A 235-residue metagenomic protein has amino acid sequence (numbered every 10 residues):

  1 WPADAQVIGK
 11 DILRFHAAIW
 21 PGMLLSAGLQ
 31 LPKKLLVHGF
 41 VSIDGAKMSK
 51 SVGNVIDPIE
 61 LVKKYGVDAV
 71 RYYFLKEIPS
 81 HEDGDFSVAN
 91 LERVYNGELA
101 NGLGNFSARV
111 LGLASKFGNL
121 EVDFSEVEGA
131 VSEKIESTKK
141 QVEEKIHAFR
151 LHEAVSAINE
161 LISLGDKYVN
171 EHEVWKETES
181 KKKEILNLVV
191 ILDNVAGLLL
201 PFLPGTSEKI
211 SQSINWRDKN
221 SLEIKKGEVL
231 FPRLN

Functional and structural regions predicted by a protein language model:
W1-I8, F86-R93, E143: Glycine- and acidic
W1-K10, A27-K33: NTP-dependent nucleotidyl-transfer catalytic core
G9-I12, L61-V62, L91-G102, V127-I135 (+3 more regions): Secondary-structure capping and boundary motifs in well-ordered enzyme cores
H16, L103, I158, P204: Residue-level signal for inorganic ion chemistry
A17-A27: Short active-site loop/helix that positions an aromatic residue
F40-G129, W216-P232: Catalytic adenosine-cofactor/nucleotide-binding cores of aminoacyl-tRNA synthetases and other
S107-V142, I162, D166-K181: Conserved, charged catalytic cores of large soluble enzymes
E144, F149, N159-N235: Basic, alpha-helical terminal appendages of large translation-related enzymes
